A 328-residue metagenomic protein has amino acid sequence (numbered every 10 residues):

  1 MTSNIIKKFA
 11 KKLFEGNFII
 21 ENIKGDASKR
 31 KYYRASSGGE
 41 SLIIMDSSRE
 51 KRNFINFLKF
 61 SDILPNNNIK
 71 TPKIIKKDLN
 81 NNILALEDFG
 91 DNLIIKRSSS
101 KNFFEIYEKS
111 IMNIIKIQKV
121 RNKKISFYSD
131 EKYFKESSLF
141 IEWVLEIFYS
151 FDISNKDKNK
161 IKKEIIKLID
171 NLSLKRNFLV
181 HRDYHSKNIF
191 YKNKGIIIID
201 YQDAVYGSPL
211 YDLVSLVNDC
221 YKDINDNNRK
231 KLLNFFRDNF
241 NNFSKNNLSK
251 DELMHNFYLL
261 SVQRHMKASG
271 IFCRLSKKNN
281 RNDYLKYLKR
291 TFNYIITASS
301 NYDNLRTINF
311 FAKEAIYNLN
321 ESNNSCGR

Functional and structural regions predicted by a protein language model:
M1-I83, N193-G195, A315-R328: Conserved NTP-binding catalytic cores of kinases and kinase-like/nucleotidyltransferase enzymes across multiple kinase
I6, A10-K12, N122-S126, E131-K132 (+3 more regions): An alpha-helical support segment within catalytic cores of ATP-dependent transferases
K29-S36, I44, I117, I166-L213 (+1 more regions): Active-site acidic catalytic loop and adjacent metal/ATP-binding pocket of ATP-dependent phosphoryl transfer enzymes
Y33-K135, L139, Y149, K156-D157 (+1 more regions): ATP-binding pocket architecture of kinase catalytic cores
D130-F134, S186, Y191, V205-G207 (+3 more regions): Glycan-recognition and catalytic cores of secretory/periplasmic carbohydrate-active enzymes
L139-F148, P209-N246, L259-N279, T291-A298: Active-site activation/catalytic loop segments of kinase-like enzymes and analogous catalytic loops in related
H181, V205, M254-V262: Secondary-structure capping and boundary motifs in well-ordered enzyme cores
G270-R328: ATP/Mg2+ or Mg2+-diphosphate-binding catalytic cores that bind nucleotide phosphates or diphosphates via glycine-rich
